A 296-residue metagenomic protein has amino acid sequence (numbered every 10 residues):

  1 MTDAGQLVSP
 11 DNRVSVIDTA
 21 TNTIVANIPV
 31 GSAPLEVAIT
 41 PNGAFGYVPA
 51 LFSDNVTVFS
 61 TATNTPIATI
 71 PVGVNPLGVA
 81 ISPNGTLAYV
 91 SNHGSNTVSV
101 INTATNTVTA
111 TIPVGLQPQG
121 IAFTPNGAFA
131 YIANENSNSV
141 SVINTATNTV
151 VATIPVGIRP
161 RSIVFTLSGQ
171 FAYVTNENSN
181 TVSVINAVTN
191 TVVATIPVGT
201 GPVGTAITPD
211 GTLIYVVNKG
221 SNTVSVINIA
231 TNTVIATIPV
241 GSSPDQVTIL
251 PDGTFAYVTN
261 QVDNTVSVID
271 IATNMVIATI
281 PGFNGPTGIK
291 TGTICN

Functional and structural regions predicted by a protein language model:
M1-N296: Predominantly soluble domains enriched in secretory-pathway, periplasmic, or organellar proteins
